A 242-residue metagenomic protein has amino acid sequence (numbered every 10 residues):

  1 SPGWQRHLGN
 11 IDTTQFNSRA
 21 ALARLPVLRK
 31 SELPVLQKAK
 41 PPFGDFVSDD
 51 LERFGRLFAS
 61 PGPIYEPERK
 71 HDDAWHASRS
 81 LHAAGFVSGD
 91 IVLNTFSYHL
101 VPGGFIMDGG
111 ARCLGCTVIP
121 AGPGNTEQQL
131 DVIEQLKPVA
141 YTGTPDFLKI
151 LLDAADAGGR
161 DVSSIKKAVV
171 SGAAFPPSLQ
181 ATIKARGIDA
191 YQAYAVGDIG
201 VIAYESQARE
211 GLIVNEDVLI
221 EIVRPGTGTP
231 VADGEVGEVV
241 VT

Functional and structural regions predicted by a protein language model:
S1-A83, V87-S88: Nucleotide 5′-phosphate-binding alpha/beta core
R6, L114-T242: Active-site glycine/GP-rich loop and adjacent strand/helix microenvironment that borders small-molecule binding pockets
V47-L51, E68, Y98, P120 (+1 more regions): Residue-level marker of alpha-helix boundaries and capping positions
S60-P61, V92, A111, I220: Hydrophobic alpha-helical segments that mediate membrane insertion or helix-helix packing
E66-H82, I91-I150: AMP-binding/adenylate-forming
S88-G89, I165: Phosphate-coordination loops involved in phosphoryl transfer and adenosine-cofactor binding
G89-I91, E238: Residues that mark the start of a beta-strand
